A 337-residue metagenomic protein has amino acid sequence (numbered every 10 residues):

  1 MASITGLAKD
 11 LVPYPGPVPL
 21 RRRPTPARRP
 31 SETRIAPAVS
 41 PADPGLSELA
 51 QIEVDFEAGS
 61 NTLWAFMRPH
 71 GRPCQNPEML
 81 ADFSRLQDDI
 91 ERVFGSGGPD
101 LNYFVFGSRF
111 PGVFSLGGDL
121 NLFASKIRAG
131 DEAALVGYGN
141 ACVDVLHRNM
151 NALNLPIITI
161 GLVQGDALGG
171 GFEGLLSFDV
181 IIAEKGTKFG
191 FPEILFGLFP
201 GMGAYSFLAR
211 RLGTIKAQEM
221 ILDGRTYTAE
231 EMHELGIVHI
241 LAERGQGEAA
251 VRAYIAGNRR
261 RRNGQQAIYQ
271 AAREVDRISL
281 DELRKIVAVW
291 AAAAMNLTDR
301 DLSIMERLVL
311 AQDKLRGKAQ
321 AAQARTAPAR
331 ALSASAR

Functional and structural regions predicted by a protein language model:
A2-V105: Conserved CoA-thioester-binding segment of acyl-CoA-metabolizing enzymes
S3-I4, R300-R337: C-terminal non-catalytic accessory extensions
L46-V54, W64-P69, N151-D166, S177-K188 (+2 more regions): Crotonase-fold acyl-CoA enzyme core
S60, F83-D131, D144-I160, G186-T187 (+1 more regions): A structural preference for short, pocket-lining loop segments at secondary-structure junctions
F106, D119, G174-L176, M232: Hydrophobic/aromatic residues within transmembrane alpha-helices of multi-pass small-molecule transporters
Y138-N140: Long amphipathic alpha-helix in the N-terminal Rossmann-like dinucleotide-binding domain of NAD(P)-dependent
G170-G171: Catalytic cores of alpha/beta
H239-D301: C-terminal long alpha-helix characteristic of the crotonase
